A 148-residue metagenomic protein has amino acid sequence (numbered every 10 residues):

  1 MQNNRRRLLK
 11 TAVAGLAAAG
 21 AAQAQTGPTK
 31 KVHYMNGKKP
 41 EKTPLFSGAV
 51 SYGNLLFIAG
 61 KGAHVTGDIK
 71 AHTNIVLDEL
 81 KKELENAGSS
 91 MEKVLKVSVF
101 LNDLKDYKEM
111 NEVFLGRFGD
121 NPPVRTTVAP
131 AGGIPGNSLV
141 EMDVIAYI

Functional and structural regions predicted by a protein language model:
Q2-N74, E85, N102-I148: N-terminal presequence-like segments and the immediate start of the first folded domain
L80: Residue-level signal for inorganic ion chemistry
E83-V94: Phosphate/pyrophosphate-binding loops at sites that engage ATP/ADP/AMP, CoA/4′-phosphopantetheine, polyphosphate
V94-D103: Acidic helix-start/capping segments at beta-turn-to-alpha-helix junctions
